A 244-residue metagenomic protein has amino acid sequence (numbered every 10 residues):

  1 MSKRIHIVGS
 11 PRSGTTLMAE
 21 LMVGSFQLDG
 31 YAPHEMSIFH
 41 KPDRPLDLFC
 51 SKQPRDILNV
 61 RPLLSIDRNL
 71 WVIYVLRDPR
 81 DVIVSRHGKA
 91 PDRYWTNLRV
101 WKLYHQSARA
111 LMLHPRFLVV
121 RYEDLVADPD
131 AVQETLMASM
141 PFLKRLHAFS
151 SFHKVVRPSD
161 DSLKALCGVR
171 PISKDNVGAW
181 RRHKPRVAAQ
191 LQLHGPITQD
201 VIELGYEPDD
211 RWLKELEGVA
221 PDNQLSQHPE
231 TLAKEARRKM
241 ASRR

Functional and structural regions predicted by a protein language model:
M1-F49, Q53-P54, N223-T231: PAPS-dependent sulfotransferase catalytic core
M1-R4, F142-R244: PAPS-dependent sulfotransferases, especially Golgi type II membrane carbohydrate sulfotransferases
M18, V132-L136, I197: Generic structural signal for hydrophobic residues
M22, P42-R44, A108-H114, M140 (+1 more regions): Alpha-helix C-terminal capping segments
L28-D29, N69-L70, F117, I197-T198 (+1 more regions): A general structural signal for well-ordered secondary-structure junctions
P54-H147, K154, S159-K174: PAPS-dependent sulfotransferase catalytic domain
